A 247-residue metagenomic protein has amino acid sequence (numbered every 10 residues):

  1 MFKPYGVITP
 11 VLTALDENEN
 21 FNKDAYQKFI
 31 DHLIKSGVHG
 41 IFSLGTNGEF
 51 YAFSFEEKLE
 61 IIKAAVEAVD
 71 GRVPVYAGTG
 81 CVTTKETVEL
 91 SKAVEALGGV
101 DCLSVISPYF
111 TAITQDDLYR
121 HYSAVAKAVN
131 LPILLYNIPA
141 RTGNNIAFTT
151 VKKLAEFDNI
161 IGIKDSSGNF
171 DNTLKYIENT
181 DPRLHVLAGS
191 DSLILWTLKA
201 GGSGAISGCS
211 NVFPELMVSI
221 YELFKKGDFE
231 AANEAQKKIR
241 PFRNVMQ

Functional and structural regions predicted by a protein language model:
M1, A14, K35, G40-S43 (+7 more regions): Short, flexible coil/turn micro-motifs enriched in small/turn-prone residues
F2-T9, T13-N145: Active-site beta->alpha loop and helix N-cap motifs at the rims of alpha/beta catalytic domains
K127-A128, R141-Q247: Catalytic alpha/beta core domains of metabolic enzymes, predominantly
